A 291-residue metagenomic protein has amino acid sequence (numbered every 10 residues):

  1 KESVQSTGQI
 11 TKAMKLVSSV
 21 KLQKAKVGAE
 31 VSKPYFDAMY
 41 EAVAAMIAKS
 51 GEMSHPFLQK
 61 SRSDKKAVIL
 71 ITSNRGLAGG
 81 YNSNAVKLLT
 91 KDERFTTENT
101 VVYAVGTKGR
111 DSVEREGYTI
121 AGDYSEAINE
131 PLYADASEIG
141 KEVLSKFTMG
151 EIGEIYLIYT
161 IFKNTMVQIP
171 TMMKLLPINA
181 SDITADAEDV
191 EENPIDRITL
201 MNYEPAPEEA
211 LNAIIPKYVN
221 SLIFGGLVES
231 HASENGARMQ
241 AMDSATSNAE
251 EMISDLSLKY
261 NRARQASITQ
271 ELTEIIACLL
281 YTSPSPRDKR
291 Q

Functional and structural regions predicted by a protein language model:
K1-S283: C-terminal beta-strand-loop-alpha-helix "lid" module of Rossmann-like NAD(P)-dependent dehydrogenases
Y281-Q291: Single conserved hydrophobic/aromatic residue that forms the stacking wall/gate of nucleotide- or nucleobase-binding
